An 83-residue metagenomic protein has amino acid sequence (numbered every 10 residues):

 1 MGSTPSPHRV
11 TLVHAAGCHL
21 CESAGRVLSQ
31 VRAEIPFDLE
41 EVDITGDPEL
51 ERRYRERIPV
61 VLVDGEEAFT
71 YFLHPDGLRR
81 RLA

Functional and structural regions predicted by a protein language model:
G2-Q30: Local sequence-structure signature of Cys/Sec-based thiol-disulfide redox active-site neighborhoods
R32-P36: Short helix-capping segments at alpha-helix termini
F37-P48: Thiol-based oxidoreductase modules, predominantly thioredoxin-like and allied folds used for disulfide exchange
G46-V60: Short Fe-S-cluster ligation motifs
P59-E67: A short, hydrophobic beta-strand/beta-hairpin element that forms part of a small beta-sheet core
T70-H74: N-terminal, polar/charged subdomain of small-to-medium soluble alpha/beta proteins
L78-A83: Thiol-/selenol-based redox modules, centered on thioredoxin-like and closely related oxidoreductase domains
